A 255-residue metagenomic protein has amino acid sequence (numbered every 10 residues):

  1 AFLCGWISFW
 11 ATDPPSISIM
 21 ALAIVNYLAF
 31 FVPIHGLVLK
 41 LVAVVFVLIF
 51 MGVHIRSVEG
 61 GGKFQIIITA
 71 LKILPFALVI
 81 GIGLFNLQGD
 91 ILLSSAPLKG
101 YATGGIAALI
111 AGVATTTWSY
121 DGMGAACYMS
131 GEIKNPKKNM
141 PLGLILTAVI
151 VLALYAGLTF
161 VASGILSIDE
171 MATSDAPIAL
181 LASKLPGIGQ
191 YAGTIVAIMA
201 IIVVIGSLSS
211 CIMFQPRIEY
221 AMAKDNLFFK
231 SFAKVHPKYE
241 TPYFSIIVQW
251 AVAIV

Functional and structural regions predicted by a protein language model:
A1, A29-I34, G143-S209, F228-V255: TM-loop-TM module centered on a large, flexible mid-protein loop between adjacent transmembrane helices in multi-pass
A1-V47, G52-I55, G60, I201-A221: Hydrophobic transmembrane alpha-helices that form the core helical bundles of multi-pass secondary transporters
C4, V38-F46, L71, A107-A111 (+4 more regions): Alpha-helical transmembrane segments of integral membrane proteins
P15, I49-S57, P75-N86, G157-V161 (+3 more regions): Residue-level signal for alpha-helical transmembrane segments in multi-pass membrane proteins
V25-V32, Q88-Y101, I168-A176: Membrane-interface helix termini and inter-helical loops of multi-pass transporters
V38-G89, T103, L144-A148: Membrane-interface loop-to-helix entry segments
F46, I82-G83, K99-A162, Q190-I212: Hydrophobic, membrane-embedded alpha-helices of multi-pass small-molecule transporters
A70-L98, T117, T159-L166: Hydrophobic alpha-helical segments and their helix-loop junctions in multi-pass secondary transporters
